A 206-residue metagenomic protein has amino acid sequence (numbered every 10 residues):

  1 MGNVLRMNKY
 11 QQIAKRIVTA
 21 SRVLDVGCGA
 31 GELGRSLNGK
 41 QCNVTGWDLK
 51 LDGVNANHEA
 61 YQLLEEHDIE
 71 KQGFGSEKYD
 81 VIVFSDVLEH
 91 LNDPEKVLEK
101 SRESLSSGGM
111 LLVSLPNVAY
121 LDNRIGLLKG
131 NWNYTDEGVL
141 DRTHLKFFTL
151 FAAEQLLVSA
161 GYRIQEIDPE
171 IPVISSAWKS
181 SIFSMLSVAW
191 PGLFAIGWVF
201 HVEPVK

Functional and structural regions predicted by a protein language model:
M1-E77, V81-V83, E95-L98, L115 (+3 more regions): Conserved N-terminal segment of class I S-adenosyl-L-methionine
S85-H90: Short catalytic micro-motifs in class I SAM-dependent methyltransferases
L91, H144-F147, G192-L193: Short, solvent-exposed loop/helix junctions and linker helices that flank or host conserved functional motifs
N92-K96, N123: Short N-terminal helix/helix-N-cap motif within the alpha/beta-hydrolase-1
K96-M110: A short glycine-rich, Lys/Arg-flanked "PGG" loop and its adjoining helix->strand segment in the class I
V113-Y134: Conserved class I S-adenosyl-L-methionine
T135-A152: Acceptor-substrate binding/catalytic loop of class I
A153-D168: A SAM-dependent methyltransferase catalytic signature shared across enzymes that methylate proteins
